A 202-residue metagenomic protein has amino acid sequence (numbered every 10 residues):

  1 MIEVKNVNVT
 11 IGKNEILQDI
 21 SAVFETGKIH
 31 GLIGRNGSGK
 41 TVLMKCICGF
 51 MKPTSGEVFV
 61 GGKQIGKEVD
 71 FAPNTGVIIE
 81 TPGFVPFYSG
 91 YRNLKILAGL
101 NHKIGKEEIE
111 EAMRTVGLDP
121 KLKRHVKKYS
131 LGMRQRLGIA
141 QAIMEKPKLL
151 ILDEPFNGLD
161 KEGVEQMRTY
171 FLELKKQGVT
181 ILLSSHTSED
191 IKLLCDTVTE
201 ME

Functional and structural regions predicted by a protein language model:
I2-V4, L17-D19: Conserved structural motif at the start of ABC-family nucleotide-binding domains
I33-R35: The feature captures the beta-strand-to-loop junction immediately N-terminal to the Walker
C48: Helix-to-loop junction immediately C-terminal to a conserved catalytic motif
G56-F71: Conserved ABC transporter NBD signature motif
K95, K106-K121: Conserved ABC ATPase "signature" region
I139: Hydrophobic anchor residue at the start of the ABC signature
L150-E154: Catalytic Walker B motif of ABC-type/P-loop ATPase nucleotide-binding domains
